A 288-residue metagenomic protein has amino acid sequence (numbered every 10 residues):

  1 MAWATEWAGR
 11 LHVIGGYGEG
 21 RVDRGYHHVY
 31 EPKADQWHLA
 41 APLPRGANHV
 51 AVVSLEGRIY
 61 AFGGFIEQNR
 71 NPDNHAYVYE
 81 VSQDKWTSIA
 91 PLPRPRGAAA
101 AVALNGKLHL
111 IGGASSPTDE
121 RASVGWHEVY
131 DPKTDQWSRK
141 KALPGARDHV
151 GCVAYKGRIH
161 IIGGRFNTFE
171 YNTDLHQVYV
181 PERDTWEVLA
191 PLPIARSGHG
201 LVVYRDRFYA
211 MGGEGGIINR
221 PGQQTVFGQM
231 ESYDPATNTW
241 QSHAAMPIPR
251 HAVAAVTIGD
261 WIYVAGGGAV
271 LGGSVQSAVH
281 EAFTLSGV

Functional and structural regions predicted by a protein language model:
M1-V288: Kelch-like beta-propeller repeat domains
